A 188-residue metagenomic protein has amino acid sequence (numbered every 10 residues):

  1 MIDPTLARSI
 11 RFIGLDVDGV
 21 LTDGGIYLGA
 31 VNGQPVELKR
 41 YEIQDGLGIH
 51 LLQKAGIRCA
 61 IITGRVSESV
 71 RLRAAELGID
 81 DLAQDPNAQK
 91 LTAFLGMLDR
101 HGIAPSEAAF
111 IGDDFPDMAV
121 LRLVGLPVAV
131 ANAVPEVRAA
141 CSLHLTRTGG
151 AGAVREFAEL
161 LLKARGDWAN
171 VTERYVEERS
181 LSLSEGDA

Functional and structural regions predicted by a protein language model:
M1-R58: Active-site neighborhood of HAD-like aspartate-dependent phosphohydrolases
M1-T5, G48-I49, L72, L98-D99 (+2 more regions): Short, flexible, glycine/charge-rich loop motifs used to bind or transfer phosphoryl groups or to couple energy/partner
D18-T22, T63, T146: Ser/Thr-centric signal marking residues that sit in or immediately flank functional binding/regulatory motifs
V20, L47-I49, R65, D113 (+1 more regions): Gly/Ser/Thr-rich helix-start
G25-V31, R71-I79: Short, basic/glycine-rich phosphate-binding loops at helix/coil junctions that contact nucleotide phosphates
L28, E68, E136: Flexible, glycine-rich phosphate/dinucleotide-binding loops and adjacent beta-alpha linkers at cofactor/substrate
Q34-P35, E42, E76-L77, D81-N87 (+1 more regions): Mg2+-dependent phosphoryl-transfer enzymes with acidic/Ser/Thr/Gly-rich catalytic loops
I49-R73, L82-D85, L121: Substrate-recognition element of Asp-dependent hydrolases with the DxDx(T/V) motif
